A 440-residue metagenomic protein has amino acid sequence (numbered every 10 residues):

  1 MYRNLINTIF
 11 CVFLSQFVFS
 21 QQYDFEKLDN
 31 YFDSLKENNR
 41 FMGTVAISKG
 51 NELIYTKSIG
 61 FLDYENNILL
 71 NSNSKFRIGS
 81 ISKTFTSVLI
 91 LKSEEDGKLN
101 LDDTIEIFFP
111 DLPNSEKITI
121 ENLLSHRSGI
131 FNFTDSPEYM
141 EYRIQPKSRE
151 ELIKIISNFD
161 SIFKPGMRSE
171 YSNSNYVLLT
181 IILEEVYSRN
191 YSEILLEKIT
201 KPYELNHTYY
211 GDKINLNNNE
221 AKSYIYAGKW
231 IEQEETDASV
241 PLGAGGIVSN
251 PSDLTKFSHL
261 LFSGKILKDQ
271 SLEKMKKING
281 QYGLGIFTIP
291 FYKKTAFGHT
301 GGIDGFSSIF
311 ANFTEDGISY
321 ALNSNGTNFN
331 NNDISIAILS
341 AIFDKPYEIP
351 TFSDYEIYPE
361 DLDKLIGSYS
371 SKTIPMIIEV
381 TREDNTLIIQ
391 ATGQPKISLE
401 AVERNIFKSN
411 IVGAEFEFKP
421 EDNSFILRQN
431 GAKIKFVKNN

Functional and structural regions predicted by a protein language model:
M1-D24: Bacterial Sec-dependent N-terminal signal peptides
Q22, E37, F41, E52 (+5 more regions): Active-site-proximal loop and beta-strand segments within enzyme catalytic domains
Q22-S58, E184-R189, L196-E197, E232-N440: Catalytic loop of the DD-peptidase/beta-lactamase superfamily, centered on the K-T-G motif and neighboring
I54, P113-T119, G129-D135, S192 (+3 more regions): Secretory-pathway/luminal and periplasmic proteins that interact with or process carbohydrate-rich
T86-S87, N175-T180, S252-T255: Well-ordered alpha-helical segments within folded domains of soluble proteins
D102-F108, E193-K201, Q270-K274: Beta-strand segments within the central parallel beta-sheet cores of soluble alpha/beta enzyme folds
K198, P202, K213, N219-G228 (+1 more regions): A conserved catalytic-loop motif detector
